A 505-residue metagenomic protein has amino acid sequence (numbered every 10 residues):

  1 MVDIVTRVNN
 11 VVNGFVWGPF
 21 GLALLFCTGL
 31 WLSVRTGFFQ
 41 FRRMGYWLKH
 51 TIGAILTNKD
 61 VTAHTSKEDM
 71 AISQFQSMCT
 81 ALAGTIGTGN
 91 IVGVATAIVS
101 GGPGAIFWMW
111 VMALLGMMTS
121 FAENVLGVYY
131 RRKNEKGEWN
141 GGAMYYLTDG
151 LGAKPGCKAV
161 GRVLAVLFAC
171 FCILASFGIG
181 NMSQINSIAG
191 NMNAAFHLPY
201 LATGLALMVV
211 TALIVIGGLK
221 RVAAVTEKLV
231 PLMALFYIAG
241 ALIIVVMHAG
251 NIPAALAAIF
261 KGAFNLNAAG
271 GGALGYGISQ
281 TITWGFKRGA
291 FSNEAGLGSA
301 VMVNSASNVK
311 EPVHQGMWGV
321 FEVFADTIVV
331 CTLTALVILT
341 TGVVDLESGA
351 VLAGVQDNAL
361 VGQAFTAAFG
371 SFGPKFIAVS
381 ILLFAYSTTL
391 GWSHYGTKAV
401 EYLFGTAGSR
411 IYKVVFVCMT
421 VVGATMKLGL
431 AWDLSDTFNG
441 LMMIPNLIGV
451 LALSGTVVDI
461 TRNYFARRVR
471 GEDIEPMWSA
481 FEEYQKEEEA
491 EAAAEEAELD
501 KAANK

Functional and structural regions predicted by a protein language model:
M1-G84, T88, V99-A105, G116 (+2 more regions): N-terminal alpha-helical transmembrane segments of multi-pass membrane transport and channel/translocase proteins
I4-V5, R35-Q40, N90-V94, S176-A189 (+5 more regions): Transmembrane helix-loop junctions in multi-pass membrane proteins
L24-L48, I52, L164, F168 (+4 more regions): Membrane-interface loop-to-helix entry segments
L32-S33, M112-G137, T148-N186, G190-I214 (+1 more regions): Helix-loop-helix module between adjacent transmembrane segments
F38-I72, T96-I106, W110, M118-A159 (+4 more regions): Flexible loop linkers connecting adjacent transmembrane helices in multi-pass alpha-helical membrane transporters
K59-I98, L126-Y129, E135-L151, I173 (+1 more regions): Alpha-helical membrane segments and immediately flanking helix-loop junctions that form or couple to the substrate/ion
L115-E123, G204-L219, V230-G250, T283 (+3 more regions): Selective recognition of specific alpha-helical transmembrane segments in multi-pass small-molecule
E123-K136, L242-A258, L266, G270-A273 (+2 more regions): Extracellular/periplasmic helix-exit of transmembrane alpha-helices
